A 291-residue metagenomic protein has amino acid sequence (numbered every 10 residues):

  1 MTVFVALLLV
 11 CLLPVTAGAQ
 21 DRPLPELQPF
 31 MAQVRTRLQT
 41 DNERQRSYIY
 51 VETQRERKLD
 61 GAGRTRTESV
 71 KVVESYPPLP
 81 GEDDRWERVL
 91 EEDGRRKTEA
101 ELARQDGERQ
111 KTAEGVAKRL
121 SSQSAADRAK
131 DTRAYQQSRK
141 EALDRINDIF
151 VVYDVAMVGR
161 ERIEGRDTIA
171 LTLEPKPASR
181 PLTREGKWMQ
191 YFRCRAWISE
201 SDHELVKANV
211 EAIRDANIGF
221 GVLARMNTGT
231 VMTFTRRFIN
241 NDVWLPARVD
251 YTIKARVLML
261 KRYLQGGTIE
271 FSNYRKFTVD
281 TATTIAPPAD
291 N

Functional and structural regions predicted by a protein language model:
M1-T2, K187: Short hydrophobic/aromatic segments of transmembrane alpha-helices and their interfaces
V3-P14: Bacterial N-terminal signal peptides
V15-A19: Sec/Tat signal peptide C-region and signal peptidase I cleavage site
Q20-R193, E200-V206, E211-T230, T235-P246 (+1 more regions): Structured extracytoplasmic
